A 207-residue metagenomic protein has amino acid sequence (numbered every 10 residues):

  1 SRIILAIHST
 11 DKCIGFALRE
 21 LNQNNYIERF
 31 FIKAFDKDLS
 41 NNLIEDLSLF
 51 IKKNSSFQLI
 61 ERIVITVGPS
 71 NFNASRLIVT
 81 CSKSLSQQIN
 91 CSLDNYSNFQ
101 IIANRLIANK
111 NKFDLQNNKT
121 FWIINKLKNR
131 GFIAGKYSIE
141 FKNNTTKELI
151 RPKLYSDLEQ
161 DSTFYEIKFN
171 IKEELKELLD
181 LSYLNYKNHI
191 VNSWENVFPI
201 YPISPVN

Functional and structural regions predicted by a protein language model:
S1-I27, A34-D36, S40, D94-N207: Oxyanion-binding and handling regions
N24-I32, R62-V67: Glycine/charged-rich beta-loop-alpha catalytic/anionic-binding loops adjacent to active sites
I32-K52: N-terminal phosphate-binding loop and adjacent alpha-helix
L47-R62, K110: Phosphate/pyrophosphate-binding loops at sites that engage ATP/ADP/AMP, CoA/4′-phosphopantetheine, polyphosphate
S48-L49, K83, Q87, A108 (+1 more regions): Short glycine/serine- and small hydrophobic-enriched flexible loop segments
S55, Q87, F113-D114: Short, charge-rich binding segments
Q58-V67, F164-N170: Short glycine-rich phosphate-binding loop at a beta-alpha junction
R62-N98: DPxDG-like acidic metal-binding loop motif
